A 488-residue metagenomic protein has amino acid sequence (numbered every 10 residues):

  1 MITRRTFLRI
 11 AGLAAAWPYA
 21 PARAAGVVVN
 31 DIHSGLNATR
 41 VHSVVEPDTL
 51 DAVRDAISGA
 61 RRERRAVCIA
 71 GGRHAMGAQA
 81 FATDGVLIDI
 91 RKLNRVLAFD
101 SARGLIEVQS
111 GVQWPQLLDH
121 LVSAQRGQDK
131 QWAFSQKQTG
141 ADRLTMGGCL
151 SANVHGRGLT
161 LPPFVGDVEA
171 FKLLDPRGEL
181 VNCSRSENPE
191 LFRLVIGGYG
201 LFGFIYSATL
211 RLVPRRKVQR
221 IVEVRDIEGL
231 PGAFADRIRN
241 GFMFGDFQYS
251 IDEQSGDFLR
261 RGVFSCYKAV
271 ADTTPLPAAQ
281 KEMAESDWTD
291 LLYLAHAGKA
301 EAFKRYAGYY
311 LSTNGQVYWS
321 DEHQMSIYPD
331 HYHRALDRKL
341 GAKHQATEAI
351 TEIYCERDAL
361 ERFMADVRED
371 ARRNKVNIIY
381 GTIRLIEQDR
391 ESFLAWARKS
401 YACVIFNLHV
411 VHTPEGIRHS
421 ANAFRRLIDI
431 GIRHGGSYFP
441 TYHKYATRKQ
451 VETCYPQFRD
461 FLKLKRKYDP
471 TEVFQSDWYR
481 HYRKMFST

Functional and structural regions predicted by a protein language model:
I2-T488: Noncatalytic alpha-helical scaffold of FAD-dependent oxidoreductases
